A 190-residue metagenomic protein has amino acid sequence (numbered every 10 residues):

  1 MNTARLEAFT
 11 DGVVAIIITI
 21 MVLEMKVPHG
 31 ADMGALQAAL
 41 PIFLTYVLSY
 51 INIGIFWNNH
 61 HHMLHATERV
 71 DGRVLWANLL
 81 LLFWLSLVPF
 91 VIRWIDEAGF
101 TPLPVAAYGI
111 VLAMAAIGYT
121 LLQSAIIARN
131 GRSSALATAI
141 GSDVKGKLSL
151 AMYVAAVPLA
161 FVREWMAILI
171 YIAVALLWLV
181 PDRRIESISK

Functional and structural regions predicted by a protein language model:
M1-K190: Multi-pass alpha-helical transmembrane bundle typical of ion/small-solute transporters and intramembrane aspartyl
